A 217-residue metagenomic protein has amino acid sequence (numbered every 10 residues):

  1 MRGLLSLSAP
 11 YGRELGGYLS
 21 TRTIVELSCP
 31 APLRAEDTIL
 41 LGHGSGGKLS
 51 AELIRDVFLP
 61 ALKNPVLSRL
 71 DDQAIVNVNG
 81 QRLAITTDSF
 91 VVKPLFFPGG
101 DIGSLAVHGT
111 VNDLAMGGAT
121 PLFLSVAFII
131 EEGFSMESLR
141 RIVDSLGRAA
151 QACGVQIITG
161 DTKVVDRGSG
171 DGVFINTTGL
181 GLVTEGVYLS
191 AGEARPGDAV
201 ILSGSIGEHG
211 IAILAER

Functional and structural regions predicted by a protein language model:
L4-R217: Helix-biased detector of long, well-ordered alpha-helical tracts
